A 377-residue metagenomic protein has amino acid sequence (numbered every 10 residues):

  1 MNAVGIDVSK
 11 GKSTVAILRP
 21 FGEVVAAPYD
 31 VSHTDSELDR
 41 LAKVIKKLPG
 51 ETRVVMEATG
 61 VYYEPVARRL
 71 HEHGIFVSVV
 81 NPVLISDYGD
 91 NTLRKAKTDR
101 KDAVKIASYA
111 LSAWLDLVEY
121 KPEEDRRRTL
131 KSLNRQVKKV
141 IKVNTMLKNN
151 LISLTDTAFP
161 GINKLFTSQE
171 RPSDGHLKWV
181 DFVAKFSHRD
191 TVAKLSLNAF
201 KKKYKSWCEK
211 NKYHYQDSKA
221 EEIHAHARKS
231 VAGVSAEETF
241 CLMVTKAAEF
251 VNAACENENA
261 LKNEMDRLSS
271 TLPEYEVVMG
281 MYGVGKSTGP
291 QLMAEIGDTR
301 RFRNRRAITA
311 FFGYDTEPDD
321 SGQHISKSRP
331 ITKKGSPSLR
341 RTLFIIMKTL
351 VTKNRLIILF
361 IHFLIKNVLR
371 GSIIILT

Functional and structural regions predicted by a protein language model:
M1-T377: A detector of single, family-specific signature residues that are central to catalytic or substrate-handling motifs
